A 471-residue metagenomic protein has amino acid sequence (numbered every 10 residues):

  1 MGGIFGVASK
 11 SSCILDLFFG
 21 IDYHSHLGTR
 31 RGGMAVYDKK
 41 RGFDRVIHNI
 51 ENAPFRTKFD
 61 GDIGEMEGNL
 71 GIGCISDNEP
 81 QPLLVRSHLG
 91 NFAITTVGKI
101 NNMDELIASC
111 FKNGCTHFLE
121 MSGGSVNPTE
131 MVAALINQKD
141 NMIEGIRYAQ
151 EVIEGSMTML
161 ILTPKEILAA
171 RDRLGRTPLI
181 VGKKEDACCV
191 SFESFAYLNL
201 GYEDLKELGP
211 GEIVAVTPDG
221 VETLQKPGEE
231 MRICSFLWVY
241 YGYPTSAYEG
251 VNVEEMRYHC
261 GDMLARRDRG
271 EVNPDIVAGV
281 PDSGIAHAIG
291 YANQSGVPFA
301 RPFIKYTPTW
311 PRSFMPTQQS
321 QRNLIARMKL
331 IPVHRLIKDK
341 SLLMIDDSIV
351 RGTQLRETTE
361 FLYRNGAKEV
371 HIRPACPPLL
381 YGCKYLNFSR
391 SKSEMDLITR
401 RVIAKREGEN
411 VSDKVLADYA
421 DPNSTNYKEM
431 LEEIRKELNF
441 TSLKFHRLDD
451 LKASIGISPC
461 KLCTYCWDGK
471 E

Functional and structural regions predicted by a protein language model:
M1-G209, A215-D275, V280, E369: Conserved short alpha-helical segments that host acidic/polar catalytic motifs at enzyme active sites
S12-I14, N102, R176-T177, Y197-N199 (+6 more regions): Flexible loop/turn segments at secondary-structure boundaries
K165-E166, L200-E207, T359-E471: PRPP-dependent phosphoribosyltransferase catalytic core
R171, F192, P218, G279-D282 (+7 more regions): Active-site proximal loops enriched in glycine and acidic residues that flank catalytic Cys/His/Asp and coordinate
A196, E203, L208-E212, G261-R269 (+3 more regions): Phosphate/diphosphate-binding loops
R269-P274, N293-A300, H334-K338, E360-E369: Secondary-structure transition/capping motifs at alpha-helix termini and the adjoining loop/turn into the next element
P274-W310: Long, K/E/R/D-enriched contiguous segments that form extended
G296-S341, L380-K392: Short, glycine/charge-rich flexible loops or terminal/linker lids adjacent to PRPP-binding catalytic cores
